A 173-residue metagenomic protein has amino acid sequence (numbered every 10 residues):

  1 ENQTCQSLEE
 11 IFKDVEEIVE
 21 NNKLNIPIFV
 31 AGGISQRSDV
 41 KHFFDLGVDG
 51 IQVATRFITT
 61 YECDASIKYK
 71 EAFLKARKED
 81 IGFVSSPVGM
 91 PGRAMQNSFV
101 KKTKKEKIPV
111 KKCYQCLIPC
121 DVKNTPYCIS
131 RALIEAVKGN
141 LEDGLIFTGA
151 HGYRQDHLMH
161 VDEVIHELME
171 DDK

Functional and structural regions predicted by a protein language model:
E1-F29, S35-K173: Conserved active-site-proximal phosphate/metal-binding subdomains
